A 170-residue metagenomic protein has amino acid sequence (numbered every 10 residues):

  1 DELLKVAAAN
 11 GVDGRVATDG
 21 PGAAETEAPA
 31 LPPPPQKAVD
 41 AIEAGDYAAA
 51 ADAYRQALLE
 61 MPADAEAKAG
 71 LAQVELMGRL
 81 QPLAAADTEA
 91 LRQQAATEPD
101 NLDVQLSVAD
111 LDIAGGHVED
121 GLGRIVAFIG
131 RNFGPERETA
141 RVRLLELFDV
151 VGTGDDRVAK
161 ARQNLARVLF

Functional and structural regions predicted by a protein language model:
D1-P33, V39, E43-K68, L76: Long, contiguous interaction/recruitment modules in multidomain scaffold/adaptor proteins
Y47-A48, L102, V118, R137: TPR-repeat structural position
E60-E98, D103, D110: Alpha-helical adaptor scaffolds
P62, P99-D100, F133-P135, D156: Short coil turns that delineate tetratricopeptide repeat
L144-F170: Terminal, low-structured helical/coil segments at or just beyond the last alpha-helical repeat
